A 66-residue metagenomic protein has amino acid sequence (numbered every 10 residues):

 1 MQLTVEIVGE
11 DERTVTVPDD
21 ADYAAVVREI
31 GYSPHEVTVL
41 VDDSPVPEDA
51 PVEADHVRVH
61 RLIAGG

Functional and structural regions predicted by a protein language model:
M1-G65: Ubiquitin-like/PB1-type beta-grasp interaction modules and other compact soluble beta-rich domains
